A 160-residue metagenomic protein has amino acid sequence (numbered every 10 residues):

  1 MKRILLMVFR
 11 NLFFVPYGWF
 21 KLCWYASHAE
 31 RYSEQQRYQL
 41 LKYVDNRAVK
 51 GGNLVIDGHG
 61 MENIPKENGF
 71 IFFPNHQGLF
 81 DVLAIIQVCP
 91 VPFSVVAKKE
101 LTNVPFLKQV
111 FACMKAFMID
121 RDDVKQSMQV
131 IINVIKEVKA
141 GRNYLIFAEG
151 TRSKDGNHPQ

Functional and structural regions predicted by a protein language model:
M1-F70: Membrane-anchoring hydrophobic helices of lipid-metabolizing enzymes
G51, V55-Q160: Soluble catalytic domains of membrane acyltransferases
